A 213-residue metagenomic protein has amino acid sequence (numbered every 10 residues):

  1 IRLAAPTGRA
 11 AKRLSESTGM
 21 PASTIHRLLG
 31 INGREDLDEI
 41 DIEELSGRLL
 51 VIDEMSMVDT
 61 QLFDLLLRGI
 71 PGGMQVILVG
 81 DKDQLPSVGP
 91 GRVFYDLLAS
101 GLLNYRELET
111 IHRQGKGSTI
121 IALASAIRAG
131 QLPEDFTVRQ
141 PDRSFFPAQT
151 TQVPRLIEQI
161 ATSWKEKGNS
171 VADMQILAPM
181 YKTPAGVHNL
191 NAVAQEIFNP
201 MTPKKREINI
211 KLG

Functional and structural regions predicted by a protein language model:
I1-T137: ASCE P-loop NTPase helicase motor core
G72, L212-G213: Short, flexible surface segments
K82-L212: Conserved helicase motor core of P-loop NTPases
